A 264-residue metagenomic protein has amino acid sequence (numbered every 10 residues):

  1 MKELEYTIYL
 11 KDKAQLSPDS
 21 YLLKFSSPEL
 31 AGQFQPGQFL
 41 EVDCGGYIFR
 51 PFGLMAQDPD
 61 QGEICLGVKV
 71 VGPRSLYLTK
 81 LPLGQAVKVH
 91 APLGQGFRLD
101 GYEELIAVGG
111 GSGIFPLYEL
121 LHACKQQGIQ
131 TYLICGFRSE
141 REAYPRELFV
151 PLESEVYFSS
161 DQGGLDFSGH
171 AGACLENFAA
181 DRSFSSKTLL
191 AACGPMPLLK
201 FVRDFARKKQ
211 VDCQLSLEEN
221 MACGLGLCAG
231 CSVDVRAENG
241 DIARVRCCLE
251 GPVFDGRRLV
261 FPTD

Functional and structural regions predicted by a protein language model:
M1, R244-D264: Short, basic/aromatic-enriched C-terminal tail that caps enzymatic domains
K2-Q85: Ferredoxin-reductase
D12, A56, F158-S160, L215 (+1 more regions): Structural signal for conserved beta-strand scaffold positions within catalytic alpha/beta enzyme cores
P73-N220: FNR/FR-type flavoprotein reductase catalytic core
H170-E176, L227-S232, P262: Short, surface-exposed amphipathic charged segments that create phosphate/polyanion-binding patches used for binding
M196, E218-P252: Local cysteine-cluster metal-coordination motifs and their immediate loop/turn environment, predominantly Fe-S cluster
